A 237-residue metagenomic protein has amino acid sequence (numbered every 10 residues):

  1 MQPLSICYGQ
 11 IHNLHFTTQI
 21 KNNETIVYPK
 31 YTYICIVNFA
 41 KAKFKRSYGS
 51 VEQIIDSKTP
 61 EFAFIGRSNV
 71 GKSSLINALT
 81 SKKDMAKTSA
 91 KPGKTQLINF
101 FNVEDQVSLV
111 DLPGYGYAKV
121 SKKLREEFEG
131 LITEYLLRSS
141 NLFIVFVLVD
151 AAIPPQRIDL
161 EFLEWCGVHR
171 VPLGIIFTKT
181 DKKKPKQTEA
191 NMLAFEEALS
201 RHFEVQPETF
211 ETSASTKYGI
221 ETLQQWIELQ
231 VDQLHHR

Functional and structural regions predicted by a protein language model:
Y28-Y117: Conserved G1/Walker A P-loop phosphate-binding module
F39-Y48, K183-R237: Canonical P-loop GTPase G-domain recognition
K94, V107, G114-Y117, A152-P154 (+2 more regions): Conserved nucleotide-binding/hydrolysis micro-motifs of P-loop NTPases
D105-S140: Conserved nucleotide-sensing/catalytic segment adjacent to the nucleotide-binding pocket in NTP-handling enzymes
E134-Q206: Conserved C-terminal guanine-recognition region of P-loop GTPase G domains, centered on the G4
